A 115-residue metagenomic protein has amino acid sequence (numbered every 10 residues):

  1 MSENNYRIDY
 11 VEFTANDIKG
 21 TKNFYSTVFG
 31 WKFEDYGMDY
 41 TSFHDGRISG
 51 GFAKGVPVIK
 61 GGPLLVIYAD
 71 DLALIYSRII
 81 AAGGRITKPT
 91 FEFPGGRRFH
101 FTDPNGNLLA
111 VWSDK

Functional and structural regions predicted by a protein language model:
M1-G20, P63-L65, K115: N-terminal beta-strand motif that seeds the catalytic metal site of vicinal oxygen chelate
N4-R7, D39, I48, G61-P63 (+2 more regions): A generic structural signal for short beta-strands and their flanking turns/coil linkers
Y10, S42, G51, P89 (+1 more regions): Conserved beta-strand positions that form and line the central face of beta-propeller blades
V11, T21, Y25, I75 (+1 more regions): Hydrophobic pocket/interface hotspot
D17-K32: Amphipathic alpha-helical segments
F29-D35, R85-P89: Short secondary-structure junctions
W31-P63, L108-D114: Conserved short beta-strand elements that form part of the metal-binding/catalytic scaffold of enzyme active sites
I67-L108: Vicinal oxygen chelate
